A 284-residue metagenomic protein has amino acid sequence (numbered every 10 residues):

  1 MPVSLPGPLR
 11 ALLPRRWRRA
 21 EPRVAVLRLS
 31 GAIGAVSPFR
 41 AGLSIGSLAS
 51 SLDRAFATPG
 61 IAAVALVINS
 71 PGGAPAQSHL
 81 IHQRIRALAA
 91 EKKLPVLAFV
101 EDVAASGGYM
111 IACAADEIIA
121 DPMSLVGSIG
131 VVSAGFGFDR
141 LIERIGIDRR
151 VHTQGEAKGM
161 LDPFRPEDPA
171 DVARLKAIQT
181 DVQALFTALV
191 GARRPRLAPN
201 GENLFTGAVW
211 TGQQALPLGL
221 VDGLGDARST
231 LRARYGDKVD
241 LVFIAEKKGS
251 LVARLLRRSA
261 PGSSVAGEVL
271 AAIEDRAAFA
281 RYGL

Functional and structural regions predicted by a protein language model:
M1-D121, V132-L284: N-terminal organellar transit peptides
L125: Short glycine/proline-centered loop/turn elements that form peptide/ligand docking sites
